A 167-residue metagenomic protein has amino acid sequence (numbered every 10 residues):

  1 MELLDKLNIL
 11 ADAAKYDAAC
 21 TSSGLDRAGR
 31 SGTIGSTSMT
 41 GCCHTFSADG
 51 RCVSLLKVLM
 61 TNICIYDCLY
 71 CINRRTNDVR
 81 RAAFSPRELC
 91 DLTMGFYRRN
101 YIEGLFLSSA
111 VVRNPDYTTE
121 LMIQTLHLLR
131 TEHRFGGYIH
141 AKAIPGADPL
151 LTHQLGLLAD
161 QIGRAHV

Functional and structural regions predicted by a protein language model:
M1-I63: Flexible, acidic/Gly-rich N-terminal and inter-domain linker regions that tether and position cofactor-handling modules
Y16-A28, T37-T40, N73-N77, S109-V112 (+1 more regions): A generic short-segment signal for beta-strand/edge and adjacent turn/coil regions
C43-F46, G95, T152: Short, flexible, glycine/charge-rich loop motifs used to bind or transfer phosphoryl groups or to couple energy/partner
G50-V53, I65-C68, G104, Y138: A common structural microfeature
N62-R74: Local cysteine-cluster metal-coordination motifs and their immediate loop/turn environment, predominantly Fe-S cluster
R74-L89, Y97-M122, L128-H166: Core AdoMet radical
